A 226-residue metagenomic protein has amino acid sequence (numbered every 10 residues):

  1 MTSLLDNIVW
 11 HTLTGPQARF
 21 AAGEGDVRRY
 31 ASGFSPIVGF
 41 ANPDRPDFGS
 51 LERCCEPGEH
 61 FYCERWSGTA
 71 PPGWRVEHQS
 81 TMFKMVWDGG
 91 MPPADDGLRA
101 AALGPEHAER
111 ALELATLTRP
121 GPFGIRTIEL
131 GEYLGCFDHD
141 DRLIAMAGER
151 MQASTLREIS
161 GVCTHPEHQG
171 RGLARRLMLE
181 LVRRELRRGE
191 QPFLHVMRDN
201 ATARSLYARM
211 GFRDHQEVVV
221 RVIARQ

Functional and structural regions predicted by a protein language model:
M1-A70: N-terminal charged segments
T2-L5, D88-G121: Short amphipathic alpha-helix that is part of the acyltransferase structural core
G39-A41, V162-G170: A short, internal acetyl-CoA/4′-phosphopantetheine-binding micro-motif in the GNAT/acyltransferase core
P46-L51, G170-L186, R204-R209: Conserved acetyl-CoA-binding loop-helix of GNAT-fold acetyltransferases
C63-S67, R184, F193-R204, V220-Q226: Conserved beta-strand-loop-alpha-helix junction that forms the acyl-donor binding cleft
T69-W74, R175, R198-Q216, A224: Conserved active-site alpha-helix within GNAT-family acetyltransferase domains
E77-W87, H195, R213-Q226: Conserved catalytic-core motifs of GNAT/GCN5-like acyltransferases
P122-C163: A conserved beta-strand-loop-helix scaffold within acyl/acetyltransferase catalytic domains
